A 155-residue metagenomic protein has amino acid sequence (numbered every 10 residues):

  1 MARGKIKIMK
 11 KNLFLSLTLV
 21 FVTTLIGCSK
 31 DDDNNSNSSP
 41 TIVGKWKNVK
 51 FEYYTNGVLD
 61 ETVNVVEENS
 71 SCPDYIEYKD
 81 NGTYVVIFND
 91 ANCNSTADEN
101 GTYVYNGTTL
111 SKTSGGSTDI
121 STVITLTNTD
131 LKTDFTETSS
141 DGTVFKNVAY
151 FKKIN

Functional and structural regions predicted by a protein language model:
A2-N12, S29: Positively charged n-region of N-terminal signal peptides that target proteins for export
L13-V22: Sec-dependent N-terminal signal peptides
T24-G27: C-terminal motif of bacterial Sec signal peptides marking the signal peptidase cleavage site
S29-N100, V104-N155: Lipid interaction determinants
